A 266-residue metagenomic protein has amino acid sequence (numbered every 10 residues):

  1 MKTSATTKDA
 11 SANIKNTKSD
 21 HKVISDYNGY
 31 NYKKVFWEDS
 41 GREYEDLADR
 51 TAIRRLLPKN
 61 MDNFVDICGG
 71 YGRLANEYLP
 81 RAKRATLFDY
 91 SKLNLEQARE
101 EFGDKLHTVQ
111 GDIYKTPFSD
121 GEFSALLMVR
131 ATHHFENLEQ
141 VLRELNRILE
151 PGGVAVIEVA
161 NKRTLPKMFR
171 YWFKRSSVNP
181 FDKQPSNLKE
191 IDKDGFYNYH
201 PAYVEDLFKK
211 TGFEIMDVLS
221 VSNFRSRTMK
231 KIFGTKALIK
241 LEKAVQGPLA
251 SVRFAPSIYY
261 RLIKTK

Functional and structural regions predicted by a protein language model:
K2-K59, R73, N94, I239-K240: Conserved class I S-adenosyl-L-methionine
V65, G69-K115: Class I SAM-dependent methyltransferase SAM/SAH-binding core
L127: A conserved beta-strand element that flanks and buttresses the S-adenosyl-L-methionine
R130-A131: Short catalytic micro-motifs in class I SAM-dependent methyltransferases
E139-V154: A short glycine-rich, Lys/Arg-flanked "PGG" loop and its adjoining helix->strand segment in the class I
V156-D182: Conserved class I S-adenosyl-L-methionine
R170-W172, A202-D206, M216-K266: A C-terminal cap/extension of S-adenosyl-L-methionine-dependent methyltransferases that defines the acceptor-substrate
N187-Y203: Acceptor-substrate binding/catalytic loop of class I
